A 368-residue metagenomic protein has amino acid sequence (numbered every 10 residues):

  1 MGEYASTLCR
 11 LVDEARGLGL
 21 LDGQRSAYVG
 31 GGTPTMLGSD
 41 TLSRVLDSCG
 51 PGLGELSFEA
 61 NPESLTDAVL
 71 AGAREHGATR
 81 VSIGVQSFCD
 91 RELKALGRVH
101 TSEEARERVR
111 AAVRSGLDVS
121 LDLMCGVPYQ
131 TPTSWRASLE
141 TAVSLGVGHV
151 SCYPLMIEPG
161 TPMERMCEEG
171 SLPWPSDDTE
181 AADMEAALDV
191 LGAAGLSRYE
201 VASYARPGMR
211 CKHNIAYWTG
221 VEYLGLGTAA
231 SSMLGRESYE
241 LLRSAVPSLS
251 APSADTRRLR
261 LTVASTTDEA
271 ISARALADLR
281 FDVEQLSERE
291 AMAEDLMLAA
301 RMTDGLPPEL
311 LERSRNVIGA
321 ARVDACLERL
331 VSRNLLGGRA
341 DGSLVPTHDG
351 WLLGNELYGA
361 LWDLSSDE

Functional and structural regions predicted by a protein language model:
M1-L18, D22-V317: C-terminal scaffold of the Radical SAM
G305-L306, L336, D367: Intrinsically disordered or highly flexible coil/loop and linker segments, enriched in small and charged/polar residues
P308-E309, A321-R322, R339: Extended hydrophobic-aromatic, low-complexity segments
V317-S332: Short amphipathic alpha-helical interaction segments
V331-D341: A short, conserved structural fragment
G342-T347: Minor-groove-contacting beta-hairpin "wing" of winged helix-turn-helix DNA-binding domains
D349-E368: Short, amphipathic alpha-helical interaction segments positioned at domain boundaries
